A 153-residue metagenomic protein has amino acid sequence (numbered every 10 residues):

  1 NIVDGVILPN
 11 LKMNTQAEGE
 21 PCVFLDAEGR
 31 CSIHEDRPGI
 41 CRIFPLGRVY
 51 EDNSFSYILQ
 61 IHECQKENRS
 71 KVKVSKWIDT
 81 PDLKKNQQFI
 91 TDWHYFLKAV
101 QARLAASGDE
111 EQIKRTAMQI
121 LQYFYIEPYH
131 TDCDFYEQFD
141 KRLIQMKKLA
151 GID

Functional and structural regions predicted by a protein language model:
N1-D153: Short loop/turn segments that flank or connect secondary-structure elements
